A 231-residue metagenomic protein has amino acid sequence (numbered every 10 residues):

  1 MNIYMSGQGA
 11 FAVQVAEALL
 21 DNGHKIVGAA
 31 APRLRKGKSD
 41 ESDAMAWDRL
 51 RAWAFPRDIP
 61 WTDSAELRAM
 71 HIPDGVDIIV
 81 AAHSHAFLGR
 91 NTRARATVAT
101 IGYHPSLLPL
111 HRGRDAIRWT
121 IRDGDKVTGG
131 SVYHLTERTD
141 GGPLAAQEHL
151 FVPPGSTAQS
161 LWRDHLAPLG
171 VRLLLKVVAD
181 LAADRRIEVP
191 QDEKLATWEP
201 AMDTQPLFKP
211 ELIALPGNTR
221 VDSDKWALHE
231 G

Functional and structural regions predicted by a protein language model:
M1-G231: One-carbon transfer enzymes
